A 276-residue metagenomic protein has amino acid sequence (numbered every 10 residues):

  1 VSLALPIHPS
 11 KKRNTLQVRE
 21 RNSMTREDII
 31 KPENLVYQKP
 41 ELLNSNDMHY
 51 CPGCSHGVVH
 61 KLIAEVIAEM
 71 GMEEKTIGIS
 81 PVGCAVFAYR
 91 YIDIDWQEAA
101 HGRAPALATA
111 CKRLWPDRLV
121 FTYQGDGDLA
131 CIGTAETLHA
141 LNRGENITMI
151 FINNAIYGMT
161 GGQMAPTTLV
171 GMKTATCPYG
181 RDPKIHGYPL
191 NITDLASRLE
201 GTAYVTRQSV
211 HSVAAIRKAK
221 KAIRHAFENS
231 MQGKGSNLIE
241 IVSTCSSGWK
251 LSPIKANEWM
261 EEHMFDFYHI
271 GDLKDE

Functional and structural regions predicted by a protein language model:
P9-S23: Short, Lys/Arg-enriched N-terminal segments with co-localized hydrophobic residues within the first ~10-30 amino acids
E20, M24-V36, S45, M231-E276: Flexible, low-complexity linker and terminal segments
M24-F121: Thiamine diphosphate
Q38, A165-Q232: Conserved thiamine diphosphate
V82-C84, N154-I156, S212, I241-G248: Glycine-rich beta-alpha junction loops
V82-G158, K221-H225: Thiamine diphosphate
I94-Q97, A140, A165-L169, K255-E258: Short, hinge-like loop/turn segments at secondary-structure boundaries
T134-H139, M159-K173: Active-site-proximal loop->helix
